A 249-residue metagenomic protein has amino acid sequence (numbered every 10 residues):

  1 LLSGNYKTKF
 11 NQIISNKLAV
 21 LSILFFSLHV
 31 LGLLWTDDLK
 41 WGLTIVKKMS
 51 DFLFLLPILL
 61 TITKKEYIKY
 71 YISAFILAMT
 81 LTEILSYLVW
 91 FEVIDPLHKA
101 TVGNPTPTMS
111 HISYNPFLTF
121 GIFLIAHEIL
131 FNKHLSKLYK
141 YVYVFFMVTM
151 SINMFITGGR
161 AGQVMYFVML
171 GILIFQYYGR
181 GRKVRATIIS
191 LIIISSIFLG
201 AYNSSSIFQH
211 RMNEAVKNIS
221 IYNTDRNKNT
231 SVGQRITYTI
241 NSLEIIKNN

Functional and structural regions predicted by a protein language model:
L1-V30, I62-K69, S73, E128-Y141 (+2 more regions): Transmembrane signal-anchor hairpin modules in multi-pass inner-membrane enzymes, especially those that act on
L18-F25, L39-T63, Y70, A74 (+3 more regions): Aromatic-anchored transmembrane helix interface
V30-L31, Y67-L97, M109-R180, I192 (+1 more regions): Alpha-helical transmembrane segments of multi-pass inner-membrane proteins
L34-L43, F155-T157: Membrane-interface helix caps and helix-loop-helix hairpins in membrane proteins
L39-W41, I94-P105: Membrane-interface helix termini and inter-helical loops of multi-pass transporters
S50, R226-T239: Extracytoplasmic catalytic/substrate-binding loops of multi-pass membrane glycan-assembly enzymes
I112-T119, N218-V232: Luminal/periplasmic active-site loops of membrane-embedded glycosylation enzymes
Y177-R226, I240-N248: A membrane-periplasm/extracellular boundary helix in multi-pass inner-membrane enzymes that assemble envelope glycans
